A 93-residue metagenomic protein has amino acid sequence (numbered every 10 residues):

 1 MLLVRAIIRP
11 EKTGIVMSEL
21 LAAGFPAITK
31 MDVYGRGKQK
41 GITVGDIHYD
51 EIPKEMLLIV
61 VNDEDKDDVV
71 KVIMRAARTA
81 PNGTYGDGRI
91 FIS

Functional and structural regions predicted by a protein language model:
M1-S93: Positively charged, small/polar-rich N-terminal and surface patches that mediate targeting and assembly and bind
